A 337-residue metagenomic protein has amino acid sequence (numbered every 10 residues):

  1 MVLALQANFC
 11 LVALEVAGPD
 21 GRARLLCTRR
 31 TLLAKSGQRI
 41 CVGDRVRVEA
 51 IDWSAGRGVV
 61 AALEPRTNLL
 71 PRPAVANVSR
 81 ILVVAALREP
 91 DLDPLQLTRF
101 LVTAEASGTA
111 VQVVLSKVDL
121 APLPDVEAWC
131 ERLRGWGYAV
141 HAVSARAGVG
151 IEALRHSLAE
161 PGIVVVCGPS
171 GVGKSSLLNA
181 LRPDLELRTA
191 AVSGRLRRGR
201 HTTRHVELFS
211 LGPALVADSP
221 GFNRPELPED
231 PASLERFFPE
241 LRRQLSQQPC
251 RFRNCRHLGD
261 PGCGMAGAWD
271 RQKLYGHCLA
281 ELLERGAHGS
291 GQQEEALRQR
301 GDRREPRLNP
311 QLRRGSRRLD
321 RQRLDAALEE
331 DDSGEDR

Functional and structural regions predicted by a protein language model:
M1-P94: N-terminal accessory targeting/assembly segments
N8, S36-R45, A50-I51, E64-A74 (+4 more regions): Helix-rich effector regions associated with P-loop NTPase G domains
V46, V78, L95-T109: Switch/coupling subdomain of P-loop NTPase systems
A61, H141, A217: General small-molecule cofactor/ligand-binding pocket signal
V78-A85, A106-V118, G137-A142: Conserved beta-strand/loop subsegment of P-loop NTPase cores
D91, A121, V149, N223-P225: Catalytic P-loop NTPase motifs of RecA-like helicase/translocase cores
L120-V172: Canonical P-loop GTPase G-domain recognition
S175-S176, A180: Walker A/P-loop
